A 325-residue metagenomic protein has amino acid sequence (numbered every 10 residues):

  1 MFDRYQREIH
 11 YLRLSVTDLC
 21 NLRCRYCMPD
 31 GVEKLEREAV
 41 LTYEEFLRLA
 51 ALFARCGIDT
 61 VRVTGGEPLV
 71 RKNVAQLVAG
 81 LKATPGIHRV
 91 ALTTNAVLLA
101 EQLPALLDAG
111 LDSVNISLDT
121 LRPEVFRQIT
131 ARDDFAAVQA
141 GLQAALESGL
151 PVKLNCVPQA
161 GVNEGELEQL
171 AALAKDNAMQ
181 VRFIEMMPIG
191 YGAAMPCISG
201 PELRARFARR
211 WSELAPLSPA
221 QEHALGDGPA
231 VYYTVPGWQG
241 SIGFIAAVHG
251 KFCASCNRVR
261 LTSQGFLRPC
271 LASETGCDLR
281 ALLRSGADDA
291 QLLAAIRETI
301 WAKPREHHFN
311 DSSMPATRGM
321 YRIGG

Functional and structural regions predicted by a protein language model:
M1-Y11, D176, M186-G325: Auxiliary Fe-S-binding modules of radical SAM enzymes
R4-E44: Canonical Radical SAM [4Fe-4S] cluster-binding loop centered on the CxxxCxxC motif and its immediate flanking residues
V16, C20, C24, V63 (+3 more regions): Conserved, mostly hydrophobic/aromatic
V16, L35, E67-R71, Q159-V162 (+1 more regions): Short, small-residue-enriched loops and turns at beta-alpha junctions that line or gate enzyme active sites
L22, P123-E124, K251, C277: Glycine-centered loop/turn positions within well-structured domains that cap or flank conserved ligand/cofactor-binding
R23, C27, R71, E124 (+3 more regions): Residues that scaffold the ATP/ADP-binding catalytic core of kinase and kinase-like folds
V32-E36, R122-I129, G190-A194, D278-L279: A short acidic, helix-capping loop that chelates divalent metal ions and anchors anionic groups
V40-V63, V70-I184: Radical SAM/AdoMet-radical enzyme domain recognition
